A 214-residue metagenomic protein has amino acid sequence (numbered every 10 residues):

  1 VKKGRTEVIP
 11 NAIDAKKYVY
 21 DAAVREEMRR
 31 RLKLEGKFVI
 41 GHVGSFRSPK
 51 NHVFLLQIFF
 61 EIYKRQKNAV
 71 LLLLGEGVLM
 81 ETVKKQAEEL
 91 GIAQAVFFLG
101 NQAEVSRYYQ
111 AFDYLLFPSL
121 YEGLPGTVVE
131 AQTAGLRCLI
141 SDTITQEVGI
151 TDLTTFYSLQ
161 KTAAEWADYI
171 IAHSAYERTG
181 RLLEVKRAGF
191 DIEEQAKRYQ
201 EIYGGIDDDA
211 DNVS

Functional and structural regions predicted by a protein language model:
A12: Carbohydrate-associated surface elements
V19-K33: A short helix/loop element that forms part of the nucleotide-sugar donor recognition site in Leloir-type
F38, H42-E61, V78-E81: A conserved mid-protein helix/loop that constitutes part of the nucleotide-sugar donor-binding site
K84-G100: Nucleotide-activated donor-binding/catalytic signature segment of Leloir-type glycosyltransferases, i.e., the conserved
N101, L120: Aromatic "clamp/platform" in nucleotide-sugar-dependent glycosyltransferases that forms part of the donor/acceptor
V128, R137-S141: Short hydrophobic beta-strand element within catalytic cores of glycosyltransferases and related nucleotide-activated
E147-A175, E193: Change "using UDP/GDP/dTDP sugars" to "using nucleotide sugars
E177-V213: A charged, aromatic-enriched C-terminal amphipathic alpha-helix characteristic of glycosyltransferases across folds
